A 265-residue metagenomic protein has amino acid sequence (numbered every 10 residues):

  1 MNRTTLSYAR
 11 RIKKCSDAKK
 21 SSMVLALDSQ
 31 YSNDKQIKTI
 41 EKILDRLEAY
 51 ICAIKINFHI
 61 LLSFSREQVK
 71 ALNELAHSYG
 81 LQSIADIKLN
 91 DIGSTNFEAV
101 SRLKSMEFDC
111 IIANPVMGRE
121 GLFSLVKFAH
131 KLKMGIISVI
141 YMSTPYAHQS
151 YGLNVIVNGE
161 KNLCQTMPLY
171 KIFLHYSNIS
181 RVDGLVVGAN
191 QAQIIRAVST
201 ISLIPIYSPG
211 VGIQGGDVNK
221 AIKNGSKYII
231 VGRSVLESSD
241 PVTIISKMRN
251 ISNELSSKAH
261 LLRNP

Functional and structural regions predicted by a protein language model:
M1-Q82, N158-K161, Q165-Y176, R181-V182 (+3 more regions): Conserved N-terminal beta1-alpha1 strand-loop-helix module at the mouth
K20-S21, S29-Y31, I92-V186: Conserved anion-binding
S21-L27, I54-I56, S83-I87, I111-A113 (+4 more regions): Hydrophobic faces of well-ordered beta-strands that scaffold small-molecule active sites in alpha/beta enzyme cores
A26-S32, N57-L61, K88-I92, V116 (+4 more regions): Active-site beta-loop-alpha junctions enriched in small/polar residues
I60-L75, D91-E98, P115-L132, A189-I201 (+2 more regions): Active-site-adjacent beta->alpha loops and helix N-cap segments on the catalytic face of soluble alpha/beta enzymes
V187-V235: A C-terminal functional module that forms or caps the active site or interfaces directly with catalytic machinery
N219-S226, R233-P265: C-terminal helical cap(s) of enzyme catalytic domains, especially alpha/beta-barrels
